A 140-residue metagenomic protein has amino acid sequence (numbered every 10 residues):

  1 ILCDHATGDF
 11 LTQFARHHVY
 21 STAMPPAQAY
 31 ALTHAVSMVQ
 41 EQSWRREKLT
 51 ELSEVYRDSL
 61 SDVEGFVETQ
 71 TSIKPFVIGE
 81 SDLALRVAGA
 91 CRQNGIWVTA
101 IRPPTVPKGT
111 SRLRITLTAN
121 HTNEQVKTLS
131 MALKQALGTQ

Functional and structural regions predicted by a protein language model:
I1-S43: Conserved core segment of the aminotransferase class I/II
Q13, H34, W44-V55, A90 (+1 more regions): A non-catalytic, amphipathic alpha-helix used as a structural packing/dimerization or gating element in enzyme scaffolds
P25, P103-T105: Short, ordered loop/turn segments at secondary-structure junctions
A31, R114-T116: Conserved beta-strand segments that form the floor/walls of ligand-binding pockets within enzyme and binding domains
K48-E54, S61-G95, T105, G109-T110 (+1 more regions): Conserved PLP-binding catalytic core of the aspartate aminotransferase-like
V87-R92, T128-K134: Short amphipathic alpha-helices in soluble, non-transmembrane regions that often serve as interface/regulatory elements
Q93-W97, L133-Q140: A common structural junction motif
